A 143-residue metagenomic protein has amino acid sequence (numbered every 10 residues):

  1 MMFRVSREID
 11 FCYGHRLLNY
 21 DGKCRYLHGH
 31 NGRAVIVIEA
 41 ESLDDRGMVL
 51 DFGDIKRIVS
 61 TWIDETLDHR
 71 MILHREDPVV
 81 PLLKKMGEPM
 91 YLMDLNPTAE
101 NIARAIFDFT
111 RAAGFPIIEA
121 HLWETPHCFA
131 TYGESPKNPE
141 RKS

Functional and structural regions predicted by a protein language model:
M1-S143: Charge-rich, low-complexity N-terminal segments
